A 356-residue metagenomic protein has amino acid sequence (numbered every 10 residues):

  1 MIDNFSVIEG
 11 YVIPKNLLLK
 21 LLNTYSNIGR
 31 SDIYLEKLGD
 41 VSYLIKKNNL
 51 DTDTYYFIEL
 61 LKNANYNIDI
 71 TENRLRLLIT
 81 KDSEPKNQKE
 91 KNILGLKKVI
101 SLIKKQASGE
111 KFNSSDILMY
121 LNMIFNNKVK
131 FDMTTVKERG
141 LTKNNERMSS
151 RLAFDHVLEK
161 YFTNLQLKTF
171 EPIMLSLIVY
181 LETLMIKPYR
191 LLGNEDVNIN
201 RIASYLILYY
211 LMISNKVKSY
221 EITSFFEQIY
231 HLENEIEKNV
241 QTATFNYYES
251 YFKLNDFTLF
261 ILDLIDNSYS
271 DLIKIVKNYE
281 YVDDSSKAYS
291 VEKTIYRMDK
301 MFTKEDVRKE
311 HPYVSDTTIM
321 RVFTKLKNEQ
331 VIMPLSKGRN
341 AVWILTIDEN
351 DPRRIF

Functional and structural regions predicted by a protein language model:
M1-D196, R201-F356: FIC/Doc superfamily catalytic core
